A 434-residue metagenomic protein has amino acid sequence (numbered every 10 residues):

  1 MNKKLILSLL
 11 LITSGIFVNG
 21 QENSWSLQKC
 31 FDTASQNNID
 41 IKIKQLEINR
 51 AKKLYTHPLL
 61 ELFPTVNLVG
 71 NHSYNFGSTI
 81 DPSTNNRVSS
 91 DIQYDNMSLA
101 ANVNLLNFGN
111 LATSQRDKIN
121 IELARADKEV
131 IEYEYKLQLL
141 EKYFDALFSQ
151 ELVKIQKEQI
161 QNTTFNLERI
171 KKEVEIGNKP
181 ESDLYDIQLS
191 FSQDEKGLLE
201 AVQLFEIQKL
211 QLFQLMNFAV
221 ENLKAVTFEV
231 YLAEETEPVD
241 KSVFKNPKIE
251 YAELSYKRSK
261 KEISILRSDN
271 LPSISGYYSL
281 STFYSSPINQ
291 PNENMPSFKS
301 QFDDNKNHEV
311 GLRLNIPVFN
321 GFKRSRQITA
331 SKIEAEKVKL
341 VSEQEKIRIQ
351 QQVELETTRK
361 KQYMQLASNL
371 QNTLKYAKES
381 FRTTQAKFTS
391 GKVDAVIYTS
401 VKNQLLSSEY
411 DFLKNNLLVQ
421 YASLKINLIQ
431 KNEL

Functional and structural regions predicted by a protein language model:
M1-F31, S35-N38, L417-V419, I426 (+2 more regions): Bacterial Sec-dependent N-terminal signal peptides
G20-N67, N71, G77, V220 (+3 more regions): Bacterial Sec-pathway N-terminal export signals of envelope proteins
E22, V69-V103, E229, Y277-I316: Small/polar, glycine/serine/threonine/aspartate-rich low-complexity segments that form flexible
C30, N37, K44, V103 (+22 more regions): Amphipathic alpha-helical coiled-coil segments and their boundaries
K42-L46, L59, L105-E132, S182 (+3 more regions): Sec/SRP-type N-terminal targeting helices
E134-P247, Y363: Periplasmic alpha-helical coiled-coil/stalk elements that build and connect Gram-negative outer-membrane
K196-F218, K375-N432: Short segments within alpha-helical structural elements
